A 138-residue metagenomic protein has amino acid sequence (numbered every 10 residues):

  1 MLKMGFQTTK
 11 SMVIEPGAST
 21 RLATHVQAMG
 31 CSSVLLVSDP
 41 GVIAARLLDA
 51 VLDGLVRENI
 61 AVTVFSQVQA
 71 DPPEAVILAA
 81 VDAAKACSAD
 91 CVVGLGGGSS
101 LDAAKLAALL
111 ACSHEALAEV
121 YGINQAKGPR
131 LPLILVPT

Functional and structural regions predicted by a protein language model:
M1-C91: ATP/NTP phosphate-donor binding region
A75-T138: Glycine/threonine-rich beta-strand-loop-alpha-helix active-site module that forms ligand/phosphate-binding
